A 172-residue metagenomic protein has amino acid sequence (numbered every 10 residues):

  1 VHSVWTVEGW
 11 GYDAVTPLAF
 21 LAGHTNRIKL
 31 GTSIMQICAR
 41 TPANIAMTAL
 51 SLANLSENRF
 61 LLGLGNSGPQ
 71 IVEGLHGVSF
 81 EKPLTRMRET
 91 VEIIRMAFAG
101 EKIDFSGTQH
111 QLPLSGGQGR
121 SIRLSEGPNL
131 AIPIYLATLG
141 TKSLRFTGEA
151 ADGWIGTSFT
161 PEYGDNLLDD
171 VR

Functional and structural regions predicted by a protein language model:
V1-R172: Active-site-adjacent structural elements that line small-molecule/cofactor binding pockets in enzymes
